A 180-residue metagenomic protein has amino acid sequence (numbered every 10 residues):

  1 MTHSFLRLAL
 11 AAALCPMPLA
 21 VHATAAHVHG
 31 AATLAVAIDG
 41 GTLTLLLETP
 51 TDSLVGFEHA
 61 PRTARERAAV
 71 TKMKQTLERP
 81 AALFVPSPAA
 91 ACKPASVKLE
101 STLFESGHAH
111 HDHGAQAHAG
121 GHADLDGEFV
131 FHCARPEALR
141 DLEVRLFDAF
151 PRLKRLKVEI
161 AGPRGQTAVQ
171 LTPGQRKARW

Functional and structural regions predicted by a protein language model:
M1-A9: Bacterial N-terminal signal peptides that target proteins for export
P18-A20: N-terminal signal peptide c-region/cleavage motif recognized by signal peptidases
T24-W180: N-terminal soluble domains immediately following signal/targeting peptides that reside in extracytoplasmic
